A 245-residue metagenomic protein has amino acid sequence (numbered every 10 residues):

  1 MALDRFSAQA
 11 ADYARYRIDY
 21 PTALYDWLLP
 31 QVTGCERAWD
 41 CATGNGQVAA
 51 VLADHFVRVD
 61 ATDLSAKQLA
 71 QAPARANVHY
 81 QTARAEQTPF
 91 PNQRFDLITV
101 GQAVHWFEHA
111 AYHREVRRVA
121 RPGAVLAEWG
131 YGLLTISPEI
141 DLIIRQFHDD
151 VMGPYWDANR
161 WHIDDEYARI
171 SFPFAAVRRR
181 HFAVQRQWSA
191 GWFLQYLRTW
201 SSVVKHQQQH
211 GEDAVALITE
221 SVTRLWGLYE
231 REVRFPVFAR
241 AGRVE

Functional and structural regions predicted by a protein language model:
F6-I18: Class I SAM-dependent methyltransferase Rossmann-like catalytic core, especially the SAM/SAH-binding loop
I18-E36: Conserved alpha-helix/loop element of class I SAM-dependent methyltransferases that forms part of the SAM/SAH-binding
W39, N45-Q87: Class I SAM-dependent methyltransferase SAM/SAH-binding core
E86-L97: A short acidic, Gly/Pro-enriched loop at the edge of an enzyme's catalytic core that lines a small-molecule cofactor
V100-G101, H109: A short beta-strand submotif of the Rossmann-like class I SAM-dependent methyltransferase core that lines
F107-E115: A short, conserved alpha-helix within the catalytic core of class I
R117, R121-R186: Conserved catalytic/acceptor-binding region of the Class I
D165-E245: Conserved Class I S-adenosyl-L-methionine
